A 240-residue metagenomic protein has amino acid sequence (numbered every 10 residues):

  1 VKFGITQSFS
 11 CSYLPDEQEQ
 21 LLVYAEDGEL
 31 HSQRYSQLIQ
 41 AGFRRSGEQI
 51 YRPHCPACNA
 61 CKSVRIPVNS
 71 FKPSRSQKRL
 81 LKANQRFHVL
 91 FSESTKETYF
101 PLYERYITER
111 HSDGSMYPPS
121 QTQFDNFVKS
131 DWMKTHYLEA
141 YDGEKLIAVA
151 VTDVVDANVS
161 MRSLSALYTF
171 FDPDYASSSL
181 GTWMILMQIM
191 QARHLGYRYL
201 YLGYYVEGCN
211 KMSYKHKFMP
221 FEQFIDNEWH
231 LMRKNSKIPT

Functional and structural regions predicted by a protein language model:
V1-R75, K82-N84: Intrinsically disordered, low-complexity, positively biased terminal segments
Q49-A57, V64-S177, K217: A conserved beta-strand-loop-helix scaffold within acyl/acetyltransferase catalytic domains
R52-P53, K62-N69, R198-T240: Active-site/acyl-donor-binding loops of N-acyltransferases
S177-I189: Conserved acetyl-CoA-binding loop-helix of GNAT-fold acetyltransferases
L186-R198: Conserved acyl-CoA
